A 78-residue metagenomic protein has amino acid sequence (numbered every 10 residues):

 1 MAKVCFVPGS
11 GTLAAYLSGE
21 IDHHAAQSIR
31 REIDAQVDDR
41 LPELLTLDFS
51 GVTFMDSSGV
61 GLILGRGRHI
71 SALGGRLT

Functional and structural regions predicted by a protein language model:
A2-R31, S50-G51: STAS-typified acidic loop motif
H23-T78: Amphipathic alpha-helical interaction surfaces in cytosolic regulatory modules
